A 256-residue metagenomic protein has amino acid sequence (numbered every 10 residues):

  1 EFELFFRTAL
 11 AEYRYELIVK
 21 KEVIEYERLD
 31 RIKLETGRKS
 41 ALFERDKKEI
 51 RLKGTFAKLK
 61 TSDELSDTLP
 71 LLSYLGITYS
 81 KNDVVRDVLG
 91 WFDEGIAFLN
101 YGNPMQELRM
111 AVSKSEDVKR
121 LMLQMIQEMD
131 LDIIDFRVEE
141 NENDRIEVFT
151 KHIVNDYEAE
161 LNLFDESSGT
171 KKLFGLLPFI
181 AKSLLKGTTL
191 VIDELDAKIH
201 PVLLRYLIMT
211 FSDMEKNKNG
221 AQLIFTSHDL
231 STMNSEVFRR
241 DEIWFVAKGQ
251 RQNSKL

Functional and structural regions predicted by a protein language model:
F2, L69-P70, V148, L161 (+2 more regions): A broad, low-specificity signal marking well-ordered, structured residues that form hydrophobic/aromatic
E3, L123-Q124, T150-K151, L230-N234: Intrinsically disordered, low-complexity segments enriched in polar/charged residues with Gly/Pro, especially when
E3, Y26-R28, E147-F149, Q222 (+1 more regions): Conserved beta-strand and immediately adjacent loop positions that scaffold enzyme active sites
E3-E140: Electropositive, glycine-dotted interaction segments that contact anionic polymers or phosphate-rich ligands
L131, N143-R145, G169, L185: Short gly/pro-enriched beta-turn/loop segments at secondary-structure junctions
E139-R145, G249-Q250: Short, ordered beta-strand-loop transition motifs
N143-N155: Pre-Walker A segment
I153-L256: Switch/communication elements of ASCE P-loop NTPase nucleotide-binding domains
